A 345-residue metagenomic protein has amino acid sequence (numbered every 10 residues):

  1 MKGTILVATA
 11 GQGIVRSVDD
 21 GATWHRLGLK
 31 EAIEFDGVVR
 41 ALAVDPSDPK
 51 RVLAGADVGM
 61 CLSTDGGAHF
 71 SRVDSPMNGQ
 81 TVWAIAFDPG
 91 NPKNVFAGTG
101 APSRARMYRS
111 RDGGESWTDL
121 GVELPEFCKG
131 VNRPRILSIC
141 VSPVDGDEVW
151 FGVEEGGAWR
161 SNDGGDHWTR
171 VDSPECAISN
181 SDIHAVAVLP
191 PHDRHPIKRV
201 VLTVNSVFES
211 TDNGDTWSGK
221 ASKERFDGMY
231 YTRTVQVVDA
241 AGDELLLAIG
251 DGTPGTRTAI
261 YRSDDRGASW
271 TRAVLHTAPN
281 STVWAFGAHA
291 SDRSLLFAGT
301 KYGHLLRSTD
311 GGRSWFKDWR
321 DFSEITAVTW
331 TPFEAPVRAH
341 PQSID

Functional and structural regions predicted by a protein language model:
M1-D345: Extracellular glycan-interacting surfaces
